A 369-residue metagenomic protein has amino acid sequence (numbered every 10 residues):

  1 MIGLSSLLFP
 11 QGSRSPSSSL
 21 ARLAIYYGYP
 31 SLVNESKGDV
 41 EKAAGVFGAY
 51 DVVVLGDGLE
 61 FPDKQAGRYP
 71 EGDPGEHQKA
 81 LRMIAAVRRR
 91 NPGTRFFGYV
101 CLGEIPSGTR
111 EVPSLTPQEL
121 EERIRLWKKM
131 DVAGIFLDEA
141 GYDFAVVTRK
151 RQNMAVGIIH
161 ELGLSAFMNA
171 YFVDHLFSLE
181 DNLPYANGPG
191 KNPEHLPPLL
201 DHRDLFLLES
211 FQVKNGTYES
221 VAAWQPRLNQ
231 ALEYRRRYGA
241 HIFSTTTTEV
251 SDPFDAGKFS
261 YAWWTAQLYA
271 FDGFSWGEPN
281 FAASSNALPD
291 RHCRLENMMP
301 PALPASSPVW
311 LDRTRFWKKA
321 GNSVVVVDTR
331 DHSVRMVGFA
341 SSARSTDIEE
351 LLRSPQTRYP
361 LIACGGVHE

Functional and structural regions predicted by a protein language model:
I2-S18: Bacterial Sec-dependent signal peptides at the C-terminal "C-region" and cleavage site
S15-E369: Glycan-processing catalytic domains of CAZymes
